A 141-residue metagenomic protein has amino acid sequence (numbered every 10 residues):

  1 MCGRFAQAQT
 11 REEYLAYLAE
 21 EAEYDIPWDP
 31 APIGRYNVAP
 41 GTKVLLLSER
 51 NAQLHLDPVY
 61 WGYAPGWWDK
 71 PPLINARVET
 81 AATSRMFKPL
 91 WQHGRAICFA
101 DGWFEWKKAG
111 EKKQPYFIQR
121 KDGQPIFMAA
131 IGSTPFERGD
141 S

Functional and structural regions predicted by a protein language model:
M1-S141: Short linear sequence motif anchored by a di-proline
